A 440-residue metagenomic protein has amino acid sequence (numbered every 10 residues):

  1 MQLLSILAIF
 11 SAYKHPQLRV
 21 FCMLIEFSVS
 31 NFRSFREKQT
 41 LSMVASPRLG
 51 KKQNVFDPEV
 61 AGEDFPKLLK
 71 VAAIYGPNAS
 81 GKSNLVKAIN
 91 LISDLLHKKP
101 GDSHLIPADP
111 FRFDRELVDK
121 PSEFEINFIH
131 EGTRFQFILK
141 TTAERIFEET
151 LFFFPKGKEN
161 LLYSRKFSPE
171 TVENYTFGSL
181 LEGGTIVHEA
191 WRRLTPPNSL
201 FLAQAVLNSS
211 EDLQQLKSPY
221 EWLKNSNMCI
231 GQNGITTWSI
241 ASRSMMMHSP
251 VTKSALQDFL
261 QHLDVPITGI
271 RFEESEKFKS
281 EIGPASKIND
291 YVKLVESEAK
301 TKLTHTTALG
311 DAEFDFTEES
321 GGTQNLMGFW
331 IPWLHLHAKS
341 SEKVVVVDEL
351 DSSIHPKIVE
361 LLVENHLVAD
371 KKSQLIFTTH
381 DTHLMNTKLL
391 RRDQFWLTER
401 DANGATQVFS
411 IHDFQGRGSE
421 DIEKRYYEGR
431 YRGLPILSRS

Functional and structural regions predicted by a protein language model:
Q2-S93, T306-R439: Switch/communication elements of ASCE P-loop NTPase nucleotide-binding domains
V20, D57-A73, P77, V86-I146: Conserved P-loop NTP-binding catalytic core
C22, S30, T236-E318, L437-S440: Extended helical coiled-coil dimerization/tether regions that scaffold and oligomerize large DNA-maintenance assemblies
F27, F124-I126, I146-F153, A299-T307 (+1 more regions): Short polybasic amphipathic segments
S34, H130-R134, K156, A308-D311: Glycine-centered tight beta-turn/hairpin loop motif at sheet-sheet or coil-to-beta transitions
R36, D119-P121, G132-R134, A143-F147 (+3 more regions): Coil-to-beta-strand transition motifs
T40, E125, Q136-K140, Y291 (+1 more regions): Short, surface-exposed charged micro-motifs
Q136-K279: Electropositive, glycine-dotted interaction segments that contact anionic polymers or phosphate-rich ligands
